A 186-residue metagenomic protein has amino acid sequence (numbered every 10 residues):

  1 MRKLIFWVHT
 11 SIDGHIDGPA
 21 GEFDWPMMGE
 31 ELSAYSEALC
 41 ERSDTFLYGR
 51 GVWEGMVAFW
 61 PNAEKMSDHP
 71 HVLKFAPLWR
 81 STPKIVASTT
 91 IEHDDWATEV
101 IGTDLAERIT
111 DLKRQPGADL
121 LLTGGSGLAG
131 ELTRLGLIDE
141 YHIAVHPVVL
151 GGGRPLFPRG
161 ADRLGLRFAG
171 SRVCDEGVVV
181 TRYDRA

Functional and structural regions predicted by a protein language model:
M1-A186: Enzymes that bind and transform nitrogen-containing heteroaromatic metabolites
